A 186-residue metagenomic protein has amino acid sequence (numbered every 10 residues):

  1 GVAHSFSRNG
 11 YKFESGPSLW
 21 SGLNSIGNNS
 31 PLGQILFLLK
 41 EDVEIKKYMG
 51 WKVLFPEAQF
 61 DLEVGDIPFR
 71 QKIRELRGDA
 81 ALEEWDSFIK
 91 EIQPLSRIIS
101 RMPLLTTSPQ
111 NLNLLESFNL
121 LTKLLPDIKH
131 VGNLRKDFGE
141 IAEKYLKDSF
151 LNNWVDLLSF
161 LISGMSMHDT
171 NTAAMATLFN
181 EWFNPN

Functional and structural regions predicted by a protein language model:
G1-R101: N-terminal glycine-rich phosphate/pyrophosphate-binding loop and immediately adjacent elements
G16, L158, N171-A176: Fold-independent oxyanion-binding glycine-rich loops and adjacent beta-strand/coil segments at enzyme active sites
L19, L125-P126, N186: Short, contiguous strand/loop micro-motifs
W20, V43, A142, T172-M175: Generic low-polarity alpha-helical segments
N28, L32, D169-M175: A short mid-domain helix/strand-loop element embedded in enzyme catalytic domains that forms or borders the active-site
P56-T170: Rossmann-like flavin
M175-N186: Helical element adjacent to the flavin cofactor pocket in flavoenzyme catalytic cores
